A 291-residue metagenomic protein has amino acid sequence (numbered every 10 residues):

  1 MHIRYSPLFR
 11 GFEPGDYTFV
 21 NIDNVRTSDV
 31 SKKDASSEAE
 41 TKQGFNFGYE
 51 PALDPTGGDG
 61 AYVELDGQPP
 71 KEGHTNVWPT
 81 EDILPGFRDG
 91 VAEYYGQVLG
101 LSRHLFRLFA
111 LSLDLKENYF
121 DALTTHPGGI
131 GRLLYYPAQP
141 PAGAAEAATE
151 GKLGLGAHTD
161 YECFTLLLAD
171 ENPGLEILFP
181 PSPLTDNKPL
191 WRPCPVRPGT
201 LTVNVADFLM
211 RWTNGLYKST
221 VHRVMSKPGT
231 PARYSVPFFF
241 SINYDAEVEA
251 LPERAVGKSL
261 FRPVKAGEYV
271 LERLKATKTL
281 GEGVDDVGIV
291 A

Functional and structural regions predicted by a protein language model:
M1-A291: Peripheral, non-catalytic segments flanking oxidoreductase cores
